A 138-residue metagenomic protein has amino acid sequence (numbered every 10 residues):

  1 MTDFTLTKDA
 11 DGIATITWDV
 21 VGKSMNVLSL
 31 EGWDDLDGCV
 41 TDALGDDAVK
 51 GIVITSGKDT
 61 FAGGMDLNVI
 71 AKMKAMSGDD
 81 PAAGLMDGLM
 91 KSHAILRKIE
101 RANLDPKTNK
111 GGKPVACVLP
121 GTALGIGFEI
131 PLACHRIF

Functional and structural regions predicted by a protein language model:
M1-T55, D79: Conserved CoA-thioester-binding segment of acyl-CoA-metabolizing enzymes
T17-G22, K74, P114, L119: Short, histidine-centered active-site or binding-site loop motifs used for metal coordination, general acid-base
V27, A62, I126: Residues that form or flank phosphate/diphosphate-binding pockets in enzymes that use nucleotide phosphates
A48-K50, M86, K113: Short coil/turn segments at beta-strand junctions that form active-site/ligand-binding loops
S56-I95, A123: Glycine- (often His-adjacent) and acidic-residue-rich active-site loop that binds/positions the CoA thioester
I99-F138: Glycine-rich beta-to-alpha active-site loop
